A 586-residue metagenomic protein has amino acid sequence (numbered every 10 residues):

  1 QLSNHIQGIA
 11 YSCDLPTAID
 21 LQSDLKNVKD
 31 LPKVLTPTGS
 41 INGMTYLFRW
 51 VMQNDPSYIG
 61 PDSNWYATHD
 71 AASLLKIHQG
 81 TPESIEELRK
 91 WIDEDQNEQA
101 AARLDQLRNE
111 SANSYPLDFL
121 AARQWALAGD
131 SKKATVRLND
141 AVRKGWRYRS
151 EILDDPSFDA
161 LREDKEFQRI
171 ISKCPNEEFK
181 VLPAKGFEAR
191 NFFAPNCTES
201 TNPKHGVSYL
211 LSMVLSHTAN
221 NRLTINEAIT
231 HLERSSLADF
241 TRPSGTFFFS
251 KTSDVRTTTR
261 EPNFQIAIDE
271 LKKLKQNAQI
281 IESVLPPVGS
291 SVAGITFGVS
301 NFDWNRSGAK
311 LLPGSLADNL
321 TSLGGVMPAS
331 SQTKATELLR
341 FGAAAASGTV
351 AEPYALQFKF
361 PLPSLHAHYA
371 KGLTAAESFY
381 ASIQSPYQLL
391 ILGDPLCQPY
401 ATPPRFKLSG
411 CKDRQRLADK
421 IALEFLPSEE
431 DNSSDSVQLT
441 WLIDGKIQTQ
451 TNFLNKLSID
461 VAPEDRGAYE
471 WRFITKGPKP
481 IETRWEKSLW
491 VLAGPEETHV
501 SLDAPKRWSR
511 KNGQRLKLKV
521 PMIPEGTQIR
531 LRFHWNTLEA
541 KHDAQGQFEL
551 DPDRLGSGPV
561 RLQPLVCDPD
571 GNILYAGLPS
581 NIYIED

Functional and structural regions predicted by a protein language model:
L2-E86, S172-P262, S385-A401: Structured catalytic cores of large enzymes
A309-E377: C-terminal soluble interaction/assembly domains
K371-A422: Caspase-like cysteine protease fold
V461-A468, D551-P559: Surface-exposed, short loops/turns at beta-strand junctions within beta-sandwich domains
